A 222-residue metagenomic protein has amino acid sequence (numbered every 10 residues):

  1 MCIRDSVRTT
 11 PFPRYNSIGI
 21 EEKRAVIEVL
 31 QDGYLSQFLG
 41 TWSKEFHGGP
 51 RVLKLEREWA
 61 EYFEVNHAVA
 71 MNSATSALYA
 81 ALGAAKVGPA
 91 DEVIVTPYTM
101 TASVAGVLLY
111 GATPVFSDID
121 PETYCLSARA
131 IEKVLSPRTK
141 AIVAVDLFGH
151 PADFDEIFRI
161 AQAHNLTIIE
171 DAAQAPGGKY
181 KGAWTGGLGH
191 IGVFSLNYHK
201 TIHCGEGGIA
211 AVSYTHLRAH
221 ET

Functional and structural regions predicted by a protein language model:
M1-D5, T215-T222: Conserved small/polar residues in nucleotide/adenosyl-binding loops
R4-T75, Y79-A84, G88, L109 (+1 more regions): Conserved PLP-binding active-site segment in aminotransferase class I/II-type PLP enzymes
A70, V95, A210: Conserved SAM-binding loop
G83-A172, K179: PLP-dependent aminotransferase-like
E170-C204: Conserved active-site segment immediately N-terminal to the catalytic lysine that forms the internal aldimine
Y198-R218: Conserved core segment of the aminotransferase class I/II
